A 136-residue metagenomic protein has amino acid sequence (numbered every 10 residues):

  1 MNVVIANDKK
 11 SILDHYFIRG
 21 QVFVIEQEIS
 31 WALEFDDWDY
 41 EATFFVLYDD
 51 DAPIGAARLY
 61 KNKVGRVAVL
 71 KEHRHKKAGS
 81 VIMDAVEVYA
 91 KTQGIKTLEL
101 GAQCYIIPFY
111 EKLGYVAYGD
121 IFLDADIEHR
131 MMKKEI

Functional and structural regions predicted by a protein language model:
M1-E34, E41-F44, D49: Short amphipathic alpha-helix that is part of the acyltransferase structural core
R19, Y110, Y115: Conserved active-site tyrosine of GNAT-family acetyltransferases
A32-D37, D120-F122: Short, solvent-exposed loop/turn elements at beta->coil junctions and helix N-caps that rim active or binding pockets
A42, I54, I127: Short coil/loop residues immediately preceding or within conserved phosphate-binding loops of NTP-utilizing enzyme
V46, D51-A68: Conserved beta-strand in the GNAT
H73, K77-A85: Conserved acetyl-CoA pyrophosphate-binding loop and the N-cap/start of the following alpha-helix in GNAT-like
A90-Q103: Conserved GNAT acetyl-CoA-binding A-motif
G101, V116-M131: Conserved catalytic-core motifs of GNAT/GCN5-like acyltransferases
